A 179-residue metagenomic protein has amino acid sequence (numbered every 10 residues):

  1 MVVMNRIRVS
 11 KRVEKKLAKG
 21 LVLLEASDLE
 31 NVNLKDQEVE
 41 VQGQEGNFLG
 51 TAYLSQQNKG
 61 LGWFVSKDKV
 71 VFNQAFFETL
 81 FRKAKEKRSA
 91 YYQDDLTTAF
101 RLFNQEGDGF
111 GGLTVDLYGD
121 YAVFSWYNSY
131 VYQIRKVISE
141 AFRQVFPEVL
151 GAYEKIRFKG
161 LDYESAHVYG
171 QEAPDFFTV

Functional and structural regions predicted by a protein language model:
M1-L117, A166-Y169, P174-F176: Non-catalytic accessory regions of SAM-dependent methyltransferases
N73-L80, Y130-I138: Short amphipathic alpha-helical segments
F103-F110, T114-D116, Y132-V179: Non-catalytic substrate-recognition/targeting regions of SAM-dependent transferases
D120: Divalent cation-coordinating acidic motifs and surrounding scaffolds that mediate Ca2+/Mg2+/Mn2+/Zn2+-dependent binding
S125-S129: Structural motif
